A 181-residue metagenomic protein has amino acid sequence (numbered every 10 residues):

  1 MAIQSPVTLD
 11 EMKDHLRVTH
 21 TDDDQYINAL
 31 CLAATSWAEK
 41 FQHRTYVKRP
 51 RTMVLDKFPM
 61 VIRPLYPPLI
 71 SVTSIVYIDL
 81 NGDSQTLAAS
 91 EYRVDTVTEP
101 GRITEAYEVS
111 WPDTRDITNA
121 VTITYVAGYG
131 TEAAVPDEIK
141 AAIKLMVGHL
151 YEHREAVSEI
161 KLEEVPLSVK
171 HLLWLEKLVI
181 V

Functional and structural regions predicted by a protein language model:
M1-V181: Divalent metal-cofactor coordination and adjacent catalytic microenvironments
